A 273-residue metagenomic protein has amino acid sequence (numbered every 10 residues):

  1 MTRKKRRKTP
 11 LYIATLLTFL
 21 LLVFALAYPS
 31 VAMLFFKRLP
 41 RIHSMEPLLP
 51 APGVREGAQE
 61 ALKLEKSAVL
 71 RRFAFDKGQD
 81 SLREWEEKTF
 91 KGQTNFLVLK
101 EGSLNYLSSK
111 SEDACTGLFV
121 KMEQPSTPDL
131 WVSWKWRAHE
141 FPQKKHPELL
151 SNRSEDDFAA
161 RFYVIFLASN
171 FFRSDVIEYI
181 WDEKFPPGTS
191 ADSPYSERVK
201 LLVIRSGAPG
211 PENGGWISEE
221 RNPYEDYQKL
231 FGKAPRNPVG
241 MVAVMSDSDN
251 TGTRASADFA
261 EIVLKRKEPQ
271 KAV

Functional and structural regions predicted by a protein language model:
M1-T9: N-terminal Lys/Arg-rich, disordered targeting/topogenic segments
Y12-P29: Hydrophobic membrane-insertion alpha-helices, especially the h-region of bacterial N-terminal signal peptides
S30-F90: Extracellular carbohydrate-recognition regions
T94-G117: Short carbohydrate-recognition loop motifs
K121-V132, G210-N213: Extracellular/lumenal carbohydrate-interaction signature centered on repeated Trp-anchored short motifs
L150, D157-F162, E197-V199, I204 (+2 more regions): Extracellular beta-strand ligand-recognition surfaces/modules
E155-K200: Extracellular/luminal beta-rich ligand-recognition and adhesion surfaces characterized by aromatic-Gly/Pro-enriched
V242, A260-L264: Extracellular beta-strand elements of beta-rich domains used for carbohydrate recognition/degradation or cell-matrix
